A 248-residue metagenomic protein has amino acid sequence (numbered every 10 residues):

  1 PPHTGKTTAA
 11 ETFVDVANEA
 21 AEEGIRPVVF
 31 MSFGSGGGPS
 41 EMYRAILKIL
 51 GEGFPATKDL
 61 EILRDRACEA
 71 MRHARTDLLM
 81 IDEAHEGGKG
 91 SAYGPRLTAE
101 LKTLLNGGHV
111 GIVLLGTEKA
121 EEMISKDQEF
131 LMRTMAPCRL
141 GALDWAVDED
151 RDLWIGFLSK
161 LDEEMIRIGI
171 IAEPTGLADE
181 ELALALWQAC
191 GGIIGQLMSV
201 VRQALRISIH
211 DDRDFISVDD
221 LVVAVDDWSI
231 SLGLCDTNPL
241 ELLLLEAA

Functional and structural regions predicted by a protein language model:
P1-T12: Walker A/P-loop nucleotide-binding motif
E11-D15, M198: The feature captures the helix immediately C-terminal to the Walker
A20-G34: Conserved catalytic segments around the Walker B and adjacent sensor/switch elements of P-loop NTPase domains
G37-P55: Conserved NTP-binding/hydrolysis module of P-loop NTPases
A56-A74: Conserved alpha-helical scaffold flanking the Walker A/P-loop in AAA+ ATPase domains
A70-Y93: Conserved P-loop NTPase "ATPase switch" module shared by AAA+ and STAND
G88-G90, A99-E181: The catalytic "switch" region of P-loop NTPases
V147, I155-A248: C-terminal alpha-helical "lid" subdomain
